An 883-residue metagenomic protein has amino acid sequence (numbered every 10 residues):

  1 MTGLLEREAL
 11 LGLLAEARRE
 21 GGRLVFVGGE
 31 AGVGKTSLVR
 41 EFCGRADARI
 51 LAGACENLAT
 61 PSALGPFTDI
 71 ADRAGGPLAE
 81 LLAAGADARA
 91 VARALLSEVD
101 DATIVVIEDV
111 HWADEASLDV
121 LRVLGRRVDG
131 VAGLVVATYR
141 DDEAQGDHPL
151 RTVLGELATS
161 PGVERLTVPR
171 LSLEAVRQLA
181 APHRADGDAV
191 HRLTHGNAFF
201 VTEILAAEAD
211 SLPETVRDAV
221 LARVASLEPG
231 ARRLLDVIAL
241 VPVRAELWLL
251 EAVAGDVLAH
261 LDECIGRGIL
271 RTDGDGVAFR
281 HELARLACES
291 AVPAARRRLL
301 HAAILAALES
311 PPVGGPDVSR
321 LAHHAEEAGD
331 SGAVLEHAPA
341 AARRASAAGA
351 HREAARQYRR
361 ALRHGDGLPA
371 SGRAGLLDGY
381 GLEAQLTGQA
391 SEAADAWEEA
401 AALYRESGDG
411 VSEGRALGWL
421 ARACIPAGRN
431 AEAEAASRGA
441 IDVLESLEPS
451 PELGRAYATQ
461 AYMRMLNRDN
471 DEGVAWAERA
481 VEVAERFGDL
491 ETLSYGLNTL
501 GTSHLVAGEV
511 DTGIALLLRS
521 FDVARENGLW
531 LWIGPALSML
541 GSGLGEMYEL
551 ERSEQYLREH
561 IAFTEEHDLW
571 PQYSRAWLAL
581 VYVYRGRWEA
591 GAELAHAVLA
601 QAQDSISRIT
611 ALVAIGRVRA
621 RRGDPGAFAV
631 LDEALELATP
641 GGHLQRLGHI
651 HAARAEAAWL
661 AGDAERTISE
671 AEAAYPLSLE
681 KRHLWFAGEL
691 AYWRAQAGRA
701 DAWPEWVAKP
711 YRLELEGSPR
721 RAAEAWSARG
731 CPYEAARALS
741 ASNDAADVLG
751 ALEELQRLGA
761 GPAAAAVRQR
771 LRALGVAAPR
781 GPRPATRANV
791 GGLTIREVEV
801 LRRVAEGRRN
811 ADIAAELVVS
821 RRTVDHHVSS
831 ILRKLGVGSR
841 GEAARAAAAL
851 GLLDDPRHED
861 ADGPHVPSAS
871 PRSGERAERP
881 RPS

Functional and structural regions predicted by a protein language model:
G22-L24, L38-F42, T68-D69, A102 (+9 more regions): Extended alpha-helical scaffolding segments used for macromolecular assembly and cargo binding
A31-V33, L171-L368, G379, L677-K681 (+1 more regions): Short secondary-structure boundary elements
G32, Y139, A287, H323 (+15 more regions): Tandem amphipathic alpha-helical repeat scaffolds
V33, S37-T103, W112, A132 (+2 more regions): Conserved phosphate-binding/catalytic loops and adjacent sensor/switch elements of nucleotide-binding enzymes, spanning
V120-L166: Sensor-1/coupling segment of RecA-like P-loop NTPase cores
G266, A342-R343, L362-R363, A401-G408 (+10 more regions): Amphipathic alpha-helical segments of tetratricopeptide repeats
Q769-R772, R780-H858, P871-S883: Helix-turn-helix DNA-binding segment
